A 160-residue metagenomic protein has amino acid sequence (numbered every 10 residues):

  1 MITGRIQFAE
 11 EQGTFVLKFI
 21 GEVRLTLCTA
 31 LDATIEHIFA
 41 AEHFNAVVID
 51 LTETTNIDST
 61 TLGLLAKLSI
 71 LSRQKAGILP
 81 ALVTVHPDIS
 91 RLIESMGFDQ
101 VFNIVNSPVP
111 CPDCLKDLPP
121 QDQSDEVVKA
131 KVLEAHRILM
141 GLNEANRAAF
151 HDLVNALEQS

Functional and structural regions predicted by a protein language model:
M1-E53, L71-S160: STAS-like cytosolic regulatory interaction modules
N56: Residues immediately C-terminal
L65-S69: Histidine-anchored nucleotide/phosphate-binding helix
